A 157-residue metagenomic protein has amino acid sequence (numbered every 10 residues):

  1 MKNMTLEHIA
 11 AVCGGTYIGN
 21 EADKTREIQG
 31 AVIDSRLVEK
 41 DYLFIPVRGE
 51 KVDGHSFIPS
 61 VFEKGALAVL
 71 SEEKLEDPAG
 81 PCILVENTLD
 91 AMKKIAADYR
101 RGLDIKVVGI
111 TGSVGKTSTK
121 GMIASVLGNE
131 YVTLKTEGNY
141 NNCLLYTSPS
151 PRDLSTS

Functional and structural regions predicted by a protein language model:
M1-K94: N-terminal leader/targeting and accessory segments in enzymes
A10-A11, M92-R152: Phosphate-binding loop of NTP-binding sites
